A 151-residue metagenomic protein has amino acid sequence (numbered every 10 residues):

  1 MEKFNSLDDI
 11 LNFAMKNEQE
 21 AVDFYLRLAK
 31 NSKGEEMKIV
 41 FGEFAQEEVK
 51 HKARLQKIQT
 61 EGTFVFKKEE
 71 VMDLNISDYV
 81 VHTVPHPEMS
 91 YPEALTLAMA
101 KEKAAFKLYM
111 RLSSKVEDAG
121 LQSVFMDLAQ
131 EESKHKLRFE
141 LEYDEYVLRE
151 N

Functional and structural regions predicted by a protein language model:
M1-L11, V80-P92, D144-N151: Membrane-interacting alpha-helical segments
E2-S32, P92-K115: Alpha-helical bundle segments that constitute or directly flank the non-heme di-iron/ferroxidase center
A14-Y25, F41-Q56, K101-A105, Y109 (+1 more regions): Alpha-helical transition-metal enzyme core signature, strongest for iron centers
F44, F66-V80, M126-Q130, E150-N151: Charge-rich, acidic-biased intrinsically disordered regions
L55, Q59-G62, F66, S113 (+2 more regions): Leucine-rich amphipathic alpha-helices with coiled-coil/heptad-repeat character
K57-P92: Carboxylate-rich helix-loop segments that flank metal/cofactor sites and access channels in metalloenzymes
K107-E145, R149: Preference for long, well-ordered alpha-helical segments
